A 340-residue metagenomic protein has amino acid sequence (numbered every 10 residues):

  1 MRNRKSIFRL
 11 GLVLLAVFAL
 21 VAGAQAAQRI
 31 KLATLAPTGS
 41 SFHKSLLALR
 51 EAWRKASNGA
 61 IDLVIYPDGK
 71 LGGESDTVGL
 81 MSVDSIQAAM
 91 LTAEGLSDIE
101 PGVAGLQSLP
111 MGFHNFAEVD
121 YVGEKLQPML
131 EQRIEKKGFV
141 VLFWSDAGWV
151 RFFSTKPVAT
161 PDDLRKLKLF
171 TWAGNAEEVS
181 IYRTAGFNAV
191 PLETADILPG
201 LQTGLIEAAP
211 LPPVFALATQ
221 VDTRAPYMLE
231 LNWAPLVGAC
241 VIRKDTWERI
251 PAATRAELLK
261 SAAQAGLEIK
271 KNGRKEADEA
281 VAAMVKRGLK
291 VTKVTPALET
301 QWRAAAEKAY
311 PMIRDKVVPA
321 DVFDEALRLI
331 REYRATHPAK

Functional and structural regions predicted by a protein language model:
R2-L12: Bacterial N-terminal signal peptides that target proteins for export
G11-V21: Bacterial N-terminal signal peptides
A27-E118, M129-K340: N-terminal secretory/targeting leader peptides
